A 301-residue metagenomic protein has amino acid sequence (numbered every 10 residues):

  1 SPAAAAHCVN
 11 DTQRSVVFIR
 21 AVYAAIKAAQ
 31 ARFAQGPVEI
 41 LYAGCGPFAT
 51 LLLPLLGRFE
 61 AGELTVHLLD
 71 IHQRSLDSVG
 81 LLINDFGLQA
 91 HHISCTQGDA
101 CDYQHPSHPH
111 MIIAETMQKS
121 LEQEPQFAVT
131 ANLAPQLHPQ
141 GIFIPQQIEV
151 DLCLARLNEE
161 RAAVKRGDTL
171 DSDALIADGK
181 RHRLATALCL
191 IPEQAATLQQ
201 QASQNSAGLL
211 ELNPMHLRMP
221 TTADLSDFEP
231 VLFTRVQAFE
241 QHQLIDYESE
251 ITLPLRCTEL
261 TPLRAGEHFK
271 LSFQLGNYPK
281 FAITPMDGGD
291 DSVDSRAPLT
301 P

Functional and structural regions predicted by a protein language model:
S1-A29: Class I SAM-dependent methyltransferase Rossmann-like catalytic core, especially the SAM/SAH-binding loop
A4-T12, C45, T116, S120: Short, charged/polar micro-motifs that form catalytic or ligand-binding hotspots
A34-F48: Conserved class I S-adenosyl-L-methionine
L41, G62-L64, I71-D77, F86-E250 (+2 more regions): Class I SAM-binding transferase module
P47-G62: Conserved SAM-binding loop of SAM-dependent methyltransferases across substrates and taxa, primarily the Class I
I83: Conserved hydrophobic residues forming the short capping helix/wall of the S-adenosyl-L-methionine
